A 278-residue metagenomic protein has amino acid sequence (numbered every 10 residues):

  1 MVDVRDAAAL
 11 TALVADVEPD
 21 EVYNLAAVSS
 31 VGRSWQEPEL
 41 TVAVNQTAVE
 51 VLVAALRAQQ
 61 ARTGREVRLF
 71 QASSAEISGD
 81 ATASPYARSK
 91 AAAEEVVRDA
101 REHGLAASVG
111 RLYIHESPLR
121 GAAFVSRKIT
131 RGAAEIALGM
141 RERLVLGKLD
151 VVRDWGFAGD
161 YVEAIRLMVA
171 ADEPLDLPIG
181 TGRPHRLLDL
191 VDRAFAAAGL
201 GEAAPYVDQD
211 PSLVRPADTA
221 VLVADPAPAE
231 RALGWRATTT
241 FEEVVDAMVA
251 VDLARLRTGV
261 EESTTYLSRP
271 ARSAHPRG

Functional and structural regions predicted by a protein language model:
M1-H115, T239, Y266, R272 (+1 more regions): N-terminal Rossmann-like NAD(P)+-binding domain of SDR-like oxidoreductases, especially those catalyzing
R5, Q36, V44-T47, S84 (+8 more regions): Residue-level signal for the nucleotide or nucleotide-sugar donor/cofactor binding architecture
P85-A87, A91, E95-D154, A158-V169 (+2 more regions): NAD(P)-dependent short-chain dehydrogenase/reductase
I129, I136, A170-P216, P226: Mid/C-terminal beta-alpha module of Rossmann-like enzyme folds, strongest in SDR-family dehydrogenases/epimerases
G139-V145, I165-I179, A203-P205, L256-S263: Core catalytic loop region at the nicotinamide-binding pocket of NAD(P)H-dependent oxidoreductases
A158, D189, Q209-R236, A254-R255: Conserved C-terminal active-site "lid" loop/helix of NAD(P)H-dependent oxidoreductases that clamps the redox cofactor
Y161, I165, I179, L190 (+2 more regions): Non-catalytic, hydrophobic alpha-helical segments
T240-G278: Amphipathic terminal alpha-helices
